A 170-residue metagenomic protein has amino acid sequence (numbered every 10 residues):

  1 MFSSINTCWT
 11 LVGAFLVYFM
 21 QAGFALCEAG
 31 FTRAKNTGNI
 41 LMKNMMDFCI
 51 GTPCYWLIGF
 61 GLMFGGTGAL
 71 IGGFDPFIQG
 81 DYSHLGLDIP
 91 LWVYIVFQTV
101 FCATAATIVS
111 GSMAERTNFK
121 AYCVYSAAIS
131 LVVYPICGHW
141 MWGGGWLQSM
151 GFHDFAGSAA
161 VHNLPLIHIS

Functional and structural regions predicted by a protein language model:
M1-S170: Hydrophobic alpha-helical transmembrane bundles of multi-pass membrane proteins
